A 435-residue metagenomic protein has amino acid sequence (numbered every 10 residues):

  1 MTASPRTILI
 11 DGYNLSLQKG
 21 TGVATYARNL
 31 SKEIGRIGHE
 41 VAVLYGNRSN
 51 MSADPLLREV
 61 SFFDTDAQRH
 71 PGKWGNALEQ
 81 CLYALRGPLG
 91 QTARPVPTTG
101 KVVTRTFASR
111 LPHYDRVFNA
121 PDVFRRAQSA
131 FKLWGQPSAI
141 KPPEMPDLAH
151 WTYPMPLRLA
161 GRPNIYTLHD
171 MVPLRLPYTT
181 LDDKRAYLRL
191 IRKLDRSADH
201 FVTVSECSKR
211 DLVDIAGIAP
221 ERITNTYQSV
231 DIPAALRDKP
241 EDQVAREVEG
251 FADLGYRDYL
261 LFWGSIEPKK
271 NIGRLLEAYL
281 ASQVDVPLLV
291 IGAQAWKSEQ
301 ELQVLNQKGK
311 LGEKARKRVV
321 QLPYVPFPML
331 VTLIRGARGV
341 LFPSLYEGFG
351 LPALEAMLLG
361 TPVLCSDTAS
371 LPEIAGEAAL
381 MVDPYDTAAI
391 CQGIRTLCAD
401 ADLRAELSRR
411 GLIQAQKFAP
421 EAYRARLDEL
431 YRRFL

Functional and structural regions predicted by a protein language model:
M1-L435: Carbohydrate transferase catalytic cores enriched for Leloir-type hexosyltransferases
